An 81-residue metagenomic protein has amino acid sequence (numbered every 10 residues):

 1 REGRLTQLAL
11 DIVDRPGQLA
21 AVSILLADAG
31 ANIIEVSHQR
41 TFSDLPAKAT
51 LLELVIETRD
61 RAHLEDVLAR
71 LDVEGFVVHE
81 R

Functional and structural regions predicted by a protein language model:
R1-R81: A conserved regulatory-domain signal marking ACT and ACT-like small-molecule sensing domains and adjacent regulatory
